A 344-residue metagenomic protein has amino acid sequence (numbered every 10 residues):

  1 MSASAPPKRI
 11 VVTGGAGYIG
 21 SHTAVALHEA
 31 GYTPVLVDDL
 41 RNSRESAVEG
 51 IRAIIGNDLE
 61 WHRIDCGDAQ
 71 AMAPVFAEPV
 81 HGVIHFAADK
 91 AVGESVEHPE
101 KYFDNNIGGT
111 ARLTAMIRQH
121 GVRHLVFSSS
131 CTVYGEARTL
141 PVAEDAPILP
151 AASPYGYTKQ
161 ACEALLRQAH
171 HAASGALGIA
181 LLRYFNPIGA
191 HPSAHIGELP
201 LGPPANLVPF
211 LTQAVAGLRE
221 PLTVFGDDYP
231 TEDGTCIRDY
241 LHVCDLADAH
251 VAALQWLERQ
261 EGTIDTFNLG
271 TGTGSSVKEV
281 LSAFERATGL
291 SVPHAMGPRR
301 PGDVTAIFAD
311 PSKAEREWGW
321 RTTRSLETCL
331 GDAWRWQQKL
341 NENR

Functional and structural regions predicted by a protein language model:
S2-G82, P203: N-terminal Rossmann/SDR dinucleotide-binding element
T13, V83-A87, L125-S130, L182-P187: SDR active-site strand-loop-helix element
H22, A26, M116, L165 (+1 more regions): Rossmann-fold NAD(P)-dependent oxidoreductase module
I54-W61, G175-L177, L290-V292: A short helix-to-beta-strand connector/capping loop
C66-N105: NAD(P)H-binding glycine-rich loop region in Rossmannoid oxidoreductase-like domains and their noncatalytic homologs
A71, R112-M116, D245-D248: Conserved mid-core alpha-helix of short-chain dehydrogenase/reductase
E97-A115, Q119, H124, V133-N186 (+1 more regions): Catalytic helix-loop patch of NAD(P)-dependent Rossmann-fold dehydrogenases
V208, Q213-R344: C-terminal substrate-binding subdomain of Rossmann-fold SDR/epimerase-dehydratase oxidoreductases
